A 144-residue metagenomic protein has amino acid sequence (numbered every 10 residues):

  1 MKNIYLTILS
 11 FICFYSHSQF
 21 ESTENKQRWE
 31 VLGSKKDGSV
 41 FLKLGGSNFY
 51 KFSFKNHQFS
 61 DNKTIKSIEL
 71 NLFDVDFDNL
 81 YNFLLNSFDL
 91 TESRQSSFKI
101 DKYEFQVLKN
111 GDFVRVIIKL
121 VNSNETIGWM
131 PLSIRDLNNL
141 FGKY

Functional and structural regions predicted by a protein language model:
M1-S22: Bacterial Sec-dependent N-terminal signal peptides
S18-Y144: Positively charged, low-complexity terminal tracts and the immediately adjacent first secondary-structure elements
